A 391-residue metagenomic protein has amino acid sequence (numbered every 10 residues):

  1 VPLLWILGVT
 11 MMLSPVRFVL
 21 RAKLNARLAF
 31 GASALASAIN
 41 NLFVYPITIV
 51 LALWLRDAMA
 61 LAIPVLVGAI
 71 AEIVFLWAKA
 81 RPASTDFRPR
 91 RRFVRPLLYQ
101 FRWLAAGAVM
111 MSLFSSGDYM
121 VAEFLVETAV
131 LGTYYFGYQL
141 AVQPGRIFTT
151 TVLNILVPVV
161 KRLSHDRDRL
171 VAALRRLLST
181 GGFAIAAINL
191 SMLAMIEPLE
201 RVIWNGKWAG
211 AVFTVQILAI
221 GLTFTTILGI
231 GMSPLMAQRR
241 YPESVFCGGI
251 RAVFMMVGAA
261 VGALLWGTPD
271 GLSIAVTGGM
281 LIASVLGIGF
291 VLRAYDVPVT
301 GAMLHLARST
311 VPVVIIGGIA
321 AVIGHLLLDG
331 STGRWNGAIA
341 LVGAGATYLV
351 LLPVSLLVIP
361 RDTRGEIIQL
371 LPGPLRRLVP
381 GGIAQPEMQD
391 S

Functional and structural regions predicted by a protein language model:
V1, W5, L28-G31, L42-V74 (+6 more regions): Membrane-interface helix-loop junctions in multi-pass transport and translocation proteins
P2, P96-L104, A122-V142, V171-A173 (+2 more regions): Interfacial/gating helices of multi-pass transporter permease domains
T10, D118-A122, G132-T149, R176-F183 (+3 more regions): Alpha-helical transmembrane segments of polytopic membrane transporters and translocases
L13-L35, M59, A219-R251, W266: Membrane-interface junctions at transmembrane-helix termini in multi-pass inner-membrane proteins
N25-A26, G137, A141-L178, G182-I185 (+1 more regions): Helix-loop junctions and terminal segments of transmembrane helices in multi-pass membrane transport/translocation
G31, A58-M59, V74-S116, I155-A172 (+3 more regions): Interhelical loop/hinge segments that connect adjacent transmembrane helices in multipass membrane
P46-W54, L174-T226, V253-L264, V314-V322 (+1 more regions): Alpha-helical transmembrane segments of multi-pass membrane transport and lipid-handling proteins
G289-M303, A321-S391: Membrane-proximal transmembrane or re-entrant/amphipathic helices at the cytosolic face
